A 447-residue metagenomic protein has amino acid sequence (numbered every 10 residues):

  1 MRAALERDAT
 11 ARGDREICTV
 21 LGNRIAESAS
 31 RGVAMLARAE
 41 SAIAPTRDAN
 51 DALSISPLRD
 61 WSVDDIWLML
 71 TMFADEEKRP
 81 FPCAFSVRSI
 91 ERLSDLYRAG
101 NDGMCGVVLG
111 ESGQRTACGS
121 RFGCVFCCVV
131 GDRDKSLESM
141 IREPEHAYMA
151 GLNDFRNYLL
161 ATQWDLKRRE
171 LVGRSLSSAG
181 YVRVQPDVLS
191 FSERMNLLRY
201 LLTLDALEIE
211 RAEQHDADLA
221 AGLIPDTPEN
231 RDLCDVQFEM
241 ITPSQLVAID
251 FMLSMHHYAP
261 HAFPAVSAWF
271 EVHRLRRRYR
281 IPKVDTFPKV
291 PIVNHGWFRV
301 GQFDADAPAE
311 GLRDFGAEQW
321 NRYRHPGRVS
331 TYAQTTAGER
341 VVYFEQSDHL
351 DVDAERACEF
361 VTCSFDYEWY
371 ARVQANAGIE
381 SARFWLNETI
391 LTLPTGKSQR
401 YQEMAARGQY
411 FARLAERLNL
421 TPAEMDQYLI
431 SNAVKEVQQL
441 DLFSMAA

Functional and structural regions predicted by a protein language model:
M1-A447: Nucleotide-activated chemistry modules centered on ATP-dependent adenylation/adenylyltransferase
